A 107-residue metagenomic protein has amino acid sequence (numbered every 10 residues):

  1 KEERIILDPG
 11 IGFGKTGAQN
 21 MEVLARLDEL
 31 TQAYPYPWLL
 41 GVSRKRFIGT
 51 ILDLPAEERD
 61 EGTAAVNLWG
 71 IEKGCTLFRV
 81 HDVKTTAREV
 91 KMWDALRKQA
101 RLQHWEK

Functional and structural regions predicted by a protein language model:
E3, F13-K107: Active-site-adjacent loop and "lid" segments of alpha/beta metabolic enzymes
